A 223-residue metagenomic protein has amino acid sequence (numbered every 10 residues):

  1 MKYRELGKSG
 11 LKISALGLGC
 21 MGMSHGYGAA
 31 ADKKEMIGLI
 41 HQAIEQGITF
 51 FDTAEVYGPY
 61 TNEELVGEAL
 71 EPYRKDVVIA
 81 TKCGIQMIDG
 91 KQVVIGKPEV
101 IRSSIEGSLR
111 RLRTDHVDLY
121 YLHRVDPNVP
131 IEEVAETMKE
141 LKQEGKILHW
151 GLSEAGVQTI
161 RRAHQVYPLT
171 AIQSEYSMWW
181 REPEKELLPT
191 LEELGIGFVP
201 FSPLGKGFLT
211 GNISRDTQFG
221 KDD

Functional and structural regions predicted by a protein language model:
M1-V77: N-terminal binding-site loop/beta-alpha segment at the start of enzyme catalytic domains that lines or forms
L6, L18, M36, F51 (+9 more regions): Conserved, mostly hydrophobic/aromatic
K8-G10, G67-V78, L109-R113, K142 (+1 more regions): Acidic (Asp/Glu)-rich catalytic clusters
G22-K34, M87-R102, D126: Active-site mouth loops of central-metabolism enzymes
A30-A43, G96-R113, G156-R162: Short, acidic/polar
I40, E63, G67, I105-L109 (+3 more regions): Generic structural signal for well-ordered alpha-helices, preferentially at hydrophobic/aromatic core positions
Q42, Q46, R111-L112, G145 (+1 more regions): Structural motif
V125, I131-D223: Beta/alpha (TIM)-barrel catalytic core signal, keyed to glycine-rich beta->alpha loops juxtaposed to Asp/Glu that bind
